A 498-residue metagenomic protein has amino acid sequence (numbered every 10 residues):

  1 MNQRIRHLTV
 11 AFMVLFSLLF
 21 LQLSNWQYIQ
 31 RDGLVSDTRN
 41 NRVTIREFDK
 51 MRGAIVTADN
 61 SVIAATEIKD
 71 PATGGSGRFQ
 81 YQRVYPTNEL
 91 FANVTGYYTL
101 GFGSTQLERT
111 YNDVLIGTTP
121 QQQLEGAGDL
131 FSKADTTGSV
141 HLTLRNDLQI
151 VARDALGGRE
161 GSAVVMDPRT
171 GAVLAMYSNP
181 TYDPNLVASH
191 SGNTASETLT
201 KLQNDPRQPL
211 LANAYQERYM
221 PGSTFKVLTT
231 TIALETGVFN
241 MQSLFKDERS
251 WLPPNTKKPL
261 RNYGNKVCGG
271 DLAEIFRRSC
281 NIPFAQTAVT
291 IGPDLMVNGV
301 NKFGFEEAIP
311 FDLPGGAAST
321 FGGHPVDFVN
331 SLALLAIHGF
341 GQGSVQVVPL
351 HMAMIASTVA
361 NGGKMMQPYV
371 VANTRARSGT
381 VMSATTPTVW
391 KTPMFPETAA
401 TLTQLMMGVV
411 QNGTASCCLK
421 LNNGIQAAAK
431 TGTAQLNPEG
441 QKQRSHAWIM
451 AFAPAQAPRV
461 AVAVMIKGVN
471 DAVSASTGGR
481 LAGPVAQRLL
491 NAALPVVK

Functional and structural regions predicted by a protein language model:
M1-E197, P206-S223, V238-S243, D294-K302 (+4 more regions): Periplasmic/cell-envelope proteins involved in peptidoglycan metabolism and beta-lactam response
R169, V173-S223, L228-G468, G478: Beta-lactam-recognizing serine transpeptidase/beta-lactamase-like catalytic domain environment
